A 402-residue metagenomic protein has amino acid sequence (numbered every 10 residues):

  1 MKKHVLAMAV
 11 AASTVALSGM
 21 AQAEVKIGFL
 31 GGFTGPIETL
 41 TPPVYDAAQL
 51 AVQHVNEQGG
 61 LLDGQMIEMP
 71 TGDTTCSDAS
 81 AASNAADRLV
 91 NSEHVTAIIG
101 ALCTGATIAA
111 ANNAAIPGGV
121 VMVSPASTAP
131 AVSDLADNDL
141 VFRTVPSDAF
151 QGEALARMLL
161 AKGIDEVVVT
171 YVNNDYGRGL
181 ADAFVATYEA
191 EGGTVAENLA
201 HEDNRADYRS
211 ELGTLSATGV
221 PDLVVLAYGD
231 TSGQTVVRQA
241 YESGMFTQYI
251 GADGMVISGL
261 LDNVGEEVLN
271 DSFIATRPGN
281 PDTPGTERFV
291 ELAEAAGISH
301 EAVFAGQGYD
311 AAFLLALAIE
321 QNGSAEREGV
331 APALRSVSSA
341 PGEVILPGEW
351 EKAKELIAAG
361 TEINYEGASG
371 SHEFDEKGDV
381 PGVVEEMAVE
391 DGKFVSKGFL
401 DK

Functional and structural regions predicted by a protein language model:
K2-V10, A23-K402: Extracytosolic ligand-binding ectodomains
L17-A23: Sec/Tat signal peptide C-region and signal peptidase I cleavage site
